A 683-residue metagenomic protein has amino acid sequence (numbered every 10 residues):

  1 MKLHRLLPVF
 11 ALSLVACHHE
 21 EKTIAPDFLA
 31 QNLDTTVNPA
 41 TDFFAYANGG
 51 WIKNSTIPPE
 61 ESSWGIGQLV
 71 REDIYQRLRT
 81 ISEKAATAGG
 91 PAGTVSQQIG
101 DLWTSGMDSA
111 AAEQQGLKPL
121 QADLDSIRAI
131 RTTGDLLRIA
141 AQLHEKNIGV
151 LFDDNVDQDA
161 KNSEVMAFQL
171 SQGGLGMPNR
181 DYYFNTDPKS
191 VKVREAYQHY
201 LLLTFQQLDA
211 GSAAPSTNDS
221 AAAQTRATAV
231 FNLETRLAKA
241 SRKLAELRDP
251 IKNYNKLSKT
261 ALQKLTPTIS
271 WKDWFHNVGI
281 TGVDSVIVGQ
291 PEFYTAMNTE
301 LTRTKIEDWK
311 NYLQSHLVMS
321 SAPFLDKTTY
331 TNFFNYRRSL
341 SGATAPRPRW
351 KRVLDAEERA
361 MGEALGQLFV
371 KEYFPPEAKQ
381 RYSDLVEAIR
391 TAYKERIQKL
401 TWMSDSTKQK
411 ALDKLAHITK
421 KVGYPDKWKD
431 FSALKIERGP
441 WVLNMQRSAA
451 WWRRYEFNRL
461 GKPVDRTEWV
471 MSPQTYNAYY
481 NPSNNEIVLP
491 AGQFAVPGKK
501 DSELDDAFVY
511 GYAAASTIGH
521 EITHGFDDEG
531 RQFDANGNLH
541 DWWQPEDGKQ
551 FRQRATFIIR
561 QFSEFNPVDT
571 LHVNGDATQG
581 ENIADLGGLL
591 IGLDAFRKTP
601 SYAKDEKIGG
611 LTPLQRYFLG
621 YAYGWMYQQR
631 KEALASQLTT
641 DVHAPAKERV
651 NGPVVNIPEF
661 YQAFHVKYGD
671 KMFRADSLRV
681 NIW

Functional and structural regions predicted by a protein language model:
K2-V9: Sec-dependent signal peptide recognition, specifically the positively charged N-region followed immediately by
R5, L265-T268, I287-P291, R347 (+4 more regions): Intrinsically disordered, low-complexity linker/terminal regions across diverse proteins
L14-A16: C-terminal motif of bacterial Sec signal peptides marking the signal peptidase cleavage site
H18-E20: Bacterial signal peptide processing site
N32-K53, D187-Q206, Q579, L586-I591: Hydrophobic/aromatic-rich, well-ordered segments within soluble, folded domains that form packed cores
T35-T41, Y46-A111, M177: Active-site-surrounding "flap" and adjacent substrate/cofactor-binding loops of secreted or lumenal enzymes, prototyped
E60-S82, P215-A240, V509-S516, G609 (+1 more regions): Short secondary-structure subsegments characteristic of cysteine-rich extracellular domains
A85-D384, A388: Noncatalytic, helix-rich "gating/capping" subdomain that lines the substrate-entry/channel surface of large enzyme
